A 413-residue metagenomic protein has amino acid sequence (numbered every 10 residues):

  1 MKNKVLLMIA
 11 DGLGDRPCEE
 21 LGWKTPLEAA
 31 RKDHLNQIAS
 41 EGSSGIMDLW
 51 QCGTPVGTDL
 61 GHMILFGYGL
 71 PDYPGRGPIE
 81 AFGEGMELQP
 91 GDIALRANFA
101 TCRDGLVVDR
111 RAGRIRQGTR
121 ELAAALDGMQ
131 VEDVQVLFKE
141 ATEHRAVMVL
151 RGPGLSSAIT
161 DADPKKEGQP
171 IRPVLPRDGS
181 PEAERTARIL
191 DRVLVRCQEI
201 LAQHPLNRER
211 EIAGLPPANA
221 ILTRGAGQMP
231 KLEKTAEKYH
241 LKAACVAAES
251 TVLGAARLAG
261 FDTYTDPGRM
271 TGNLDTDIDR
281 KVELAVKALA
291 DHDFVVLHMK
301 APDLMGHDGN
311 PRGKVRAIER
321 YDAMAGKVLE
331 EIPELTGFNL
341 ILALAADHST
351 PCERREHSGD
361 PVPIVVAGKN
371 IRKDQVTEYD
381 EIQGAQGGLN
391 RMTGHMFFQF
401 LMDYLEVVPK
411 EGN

Functional and structural regions predicted by a protein language model:
M1-N413: Feature captures the catalytic ectodomains and active-site-proximal regions of enzymes that hydrolyze or transfer
